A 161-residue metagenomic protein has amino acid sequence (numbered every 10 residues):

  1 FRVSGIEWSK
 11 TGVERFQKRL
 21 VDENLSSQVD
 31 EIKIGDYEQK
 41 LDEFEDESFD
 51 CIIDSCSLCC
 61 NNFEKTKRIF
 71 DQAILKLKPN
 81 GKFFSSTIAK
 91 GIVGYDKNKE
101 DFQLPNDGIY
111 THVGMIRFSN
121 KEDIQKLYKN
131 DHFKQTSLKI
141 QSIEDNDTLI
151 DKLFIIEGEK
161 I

Functional and structural regions predicted by a protein language model:
F1-D42, K65-R68, K82-I161: Class I (Rossmann-like) S-adenosyl-L-methionine-dependent methyltransferase catalytic domain, capturing the SAM-binding
L20, N61, L77: Hydrophobic pocket-lining residues that define ligand/cofactor binding sites across diverse proteins
D42-I52: A short acidic, Gly/Pro-enriched loop at the edge of an enzyme's catalytic core that lines a small-molecule cofactor
D50-K65: A short SAM/SAH-binding and catalytic strip from SAM-dependent methyltransferases
K67-P79: A short glycine-rich, Lys/Arg-flanked "PGG" loop and its adjoining helix->strand segment in the class I
